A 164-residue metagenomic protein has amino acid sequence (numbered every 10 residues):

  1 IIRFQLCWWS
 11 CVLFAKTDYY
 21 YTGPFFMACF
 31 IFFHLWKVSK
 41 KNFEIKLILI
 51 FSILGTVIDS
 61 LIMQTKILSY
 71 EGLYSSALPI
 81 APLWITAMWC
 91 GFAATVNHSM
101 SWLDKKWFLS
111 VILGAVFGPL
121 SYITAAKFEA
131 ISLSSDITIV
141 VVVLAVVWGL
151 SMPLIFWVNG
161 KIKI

Functional and structural regions predicted by a protein language model:
I1-I164: Aromatic-rich, lipid-facing transmembrane alpha helices and their immediate juxtamembrane interface loops in integral
